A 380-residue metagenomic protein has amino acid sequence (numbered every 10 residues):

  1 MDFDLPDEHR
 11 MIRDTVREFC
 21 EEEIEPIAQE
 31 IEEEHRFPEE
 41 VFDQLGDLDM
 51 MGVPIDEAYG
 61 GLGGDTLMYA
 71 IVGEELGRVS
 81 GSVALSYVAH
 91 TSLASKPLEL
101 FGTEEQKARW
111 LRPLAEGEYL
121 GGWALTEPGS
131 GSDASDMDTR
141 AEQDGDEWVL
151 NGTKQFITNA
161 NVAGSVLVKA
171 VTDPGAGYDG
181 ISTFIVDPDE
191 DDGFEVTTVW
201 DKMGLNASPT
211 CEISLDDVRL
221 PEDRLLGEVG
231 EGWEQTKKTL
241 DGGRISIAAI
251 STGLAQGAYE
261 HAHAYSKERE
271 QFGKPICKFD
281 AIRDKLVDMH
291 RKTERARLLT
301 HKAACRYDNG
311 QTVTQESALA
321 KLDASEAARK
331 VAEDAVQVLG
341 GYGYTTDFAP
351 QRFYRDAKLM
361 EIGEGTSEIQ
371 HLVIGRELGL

Functional and structural regions predicted by a protein language model:
M1-V79, V83-A89, F101-Q106, P113-E118 (+4 more regions): Alpha-helical interface subdomain recognition
D49, G73-G77, A170, V186-D191 (+1 more regions): Short Ser/Thr-interspersed hydrophobic loop/turn segments at strand-loop and sheet-helix junctions that line or gate
S95-F101, G175: Flexible, glycine-rich active-site loops centered on histidine and acidic residues that chelate a metal or position
L114, G129-S132, F156-N159, T172-G175 (+1 more regions): Short Gly/Pro-enriched turn/cap motifs at secondary-structure boundaries
G117-L125: A short, Trp-centered hydrophobic/proline-enriched beta-strand micro-motif
D136, D191-P221: Flexible, small-/acidic-enriched active-site or ligand-binding loops
N151-V196: A short core secondary-structure module
I213-Q235: A short, charged helix-loop
